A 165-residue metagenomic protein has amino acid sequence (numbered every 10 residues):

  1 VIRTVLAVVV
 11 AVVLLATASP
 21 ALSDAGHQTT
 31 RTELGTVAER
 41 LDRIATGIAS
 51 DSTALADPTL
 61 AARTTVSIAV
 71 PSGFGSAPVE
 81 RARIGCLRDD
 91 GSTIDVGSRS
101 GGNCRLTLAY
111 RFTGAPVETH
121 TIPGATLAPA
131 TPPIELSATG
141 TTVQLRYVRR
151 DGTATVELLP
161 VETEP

Functional and structural regions predicted by a protein language model:
V1-S50: Hydrophobic alpha-helical segments
V12-L14, E39, R43, D57 (+1 more regions): Aromatic-residue detector
V13-A16, A25, D57-A61, A138: Residue-level signal for the start and early helices of compact helical domains
A18, E39, P58, R83-G85: General N-terminal targeting signals
D24, D42, D51, D57 (+3 more regions): Acidic-enriched, low-complexity/disordered segments with a strong bias for Aspartate over Glutamate
D51-F74: Short, glycine/small-hydrophobic-rich surface segments
S72-P165: Intrinsically disordered, low-complexity regions enriched in Pro/Ser/Thr/Gly and acidic residues
